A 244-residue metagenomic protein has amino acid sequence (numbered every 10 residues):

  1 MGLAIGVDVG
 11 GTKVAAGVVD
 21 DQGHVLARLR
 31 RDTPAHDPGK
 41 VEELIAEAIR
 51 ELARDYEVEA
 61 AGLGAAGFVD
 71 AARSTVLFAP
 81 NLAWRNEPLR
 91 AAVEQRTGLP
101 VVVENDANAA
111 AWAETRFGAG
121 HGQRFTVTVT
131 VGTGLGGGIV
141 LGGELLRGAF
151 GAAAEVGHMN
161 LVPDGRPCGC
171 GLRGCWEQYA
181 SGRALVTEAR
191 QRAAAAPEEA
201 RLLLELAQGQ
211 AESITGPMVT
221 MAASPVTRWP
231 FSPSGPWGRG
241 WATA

Functional and structural regions predicted by a protein language model:
G2-D8, V58-G62, V102, T126-T130 (+2 more regions): Short glycine-aspartate micro-motif
G2-E43, T75-F78, G151: Short glycine-rich, Thr/Ser-proximal phosphate-binding strand/loop in the N-terminal lobe of ATP-dependent enzymes
T12, A66-V69, G132-G134: Short glycine-rich anion-binding loops that position phosphate/pyrophosphate groups of nucleotides and phosphorylated
D20, A65, A72, L141-G142: A cytosolic small-molecule/anion-sensing beta-strand core signal
R30-P34, P38-A46, R50, E59-A61 (+1 more regions): Glycine-rich phosphate-binding loop and adjoining helix at the ATP-binding site of ATP-dependent phosphoryl-transfer
H121-A180: Glycine-rich phosphate-binding loop of actin/hexokinase-like ATP-binding domains
E177-A244: A mobile "lid/hinge" subdomain adjacent to the ATP/sugar-phosphate binding pocket shared across diverse ATP-dependent
